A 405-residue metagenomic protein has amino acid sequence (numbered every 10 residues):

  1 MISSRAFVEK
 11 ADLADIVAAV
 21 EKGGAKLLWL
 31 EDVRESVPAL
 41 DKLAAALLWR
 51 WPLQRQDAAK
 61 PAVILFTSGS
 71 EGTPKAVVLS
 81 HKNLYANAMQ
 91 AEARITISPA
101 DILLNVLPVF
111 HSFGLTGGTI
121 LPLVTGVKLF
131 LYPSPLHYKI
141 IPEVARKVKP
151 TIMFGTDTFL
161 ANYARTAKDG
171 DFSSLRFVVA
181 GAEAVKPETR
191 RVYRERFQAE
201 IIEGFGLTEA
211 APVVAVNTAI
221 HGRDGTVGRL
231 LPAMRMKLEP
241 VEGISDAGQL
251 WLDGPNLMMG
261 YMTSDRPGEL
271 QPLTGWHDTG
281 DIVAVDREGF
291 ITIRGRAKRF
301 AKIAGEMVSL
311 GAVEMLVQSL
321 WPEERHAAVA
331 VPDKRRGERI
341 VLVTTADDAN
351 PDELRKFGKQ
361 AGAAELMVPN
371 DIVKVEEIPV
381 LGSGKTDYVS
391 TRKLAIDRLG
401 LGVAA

Functional and structural regions predicted by a protein language model:
M1-L40, R146-K149, A346-N350: Structural core segment of the AMP-binding/adenylate-forming
R5-A11, V127-V148, D157-T158, V308-V313: ATP-dependent adenylate-forming carboxylate-activation enzymes
L27-F66, G72-T73, A93-I102: Conserved pre-ATP/AMP-binding loop-to-beta segment of ANL
W29, P150-G155, A164-R223, R235: Gly/Ser/Thr-rich phosphate-binding loop
Y85-I102, F110-T151, T166-A167: Conserved AMP-binding/adenylation subdomain of ANL enzymes
T226-A233, E242-L273, E306-V308: Conserved ATP/PPi-binding loop(s) of AMP-dependent carboxylate-activating enzymes
G248, G254, M259-G260, G275 (+3 more regions): AMP-binding/adenylate-forming catalytic core of the ANL superfamily
E338, A363-T386, G402-A405: AMP-binding/adenylate-forming catalytic domain of the ANL superfamily
